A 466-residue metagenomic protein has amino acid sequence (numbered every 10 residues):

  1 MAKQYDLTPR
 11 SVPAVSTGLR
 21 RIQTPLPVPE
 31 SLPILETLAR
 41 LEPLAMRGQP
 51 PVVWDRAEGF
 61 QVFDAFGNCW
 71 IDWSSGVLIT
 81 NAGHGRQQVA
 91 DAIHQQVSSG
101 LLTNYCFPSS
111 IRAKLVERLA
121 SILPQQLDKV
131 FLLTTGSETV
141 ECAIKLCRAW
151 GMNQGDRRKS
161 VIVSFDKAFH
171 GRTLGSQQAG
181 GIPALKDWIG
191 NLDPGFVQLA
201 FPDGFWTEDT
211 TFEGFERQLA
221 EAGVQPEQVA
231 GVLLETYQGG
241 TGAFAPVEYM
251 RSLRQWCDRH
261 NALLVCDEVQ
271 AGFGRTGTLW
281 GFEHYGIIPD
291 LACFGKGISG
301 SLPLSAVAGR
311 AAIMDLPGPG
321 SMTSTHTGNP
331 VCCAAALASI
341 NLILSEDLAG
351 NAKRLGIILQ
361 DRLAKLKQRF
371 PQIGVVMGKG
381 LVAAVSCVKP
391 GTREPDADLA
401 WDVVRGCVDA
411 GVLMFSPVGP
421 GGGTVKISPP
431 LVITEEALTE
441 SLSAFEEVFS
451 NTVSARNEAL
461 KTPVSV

Functional and structural regions predicted by a protein language model:
A2-V466: Conserved N-terminal phosphate-binding loop of PLP-dependent enzymes in the Aspartate aminotransferase
